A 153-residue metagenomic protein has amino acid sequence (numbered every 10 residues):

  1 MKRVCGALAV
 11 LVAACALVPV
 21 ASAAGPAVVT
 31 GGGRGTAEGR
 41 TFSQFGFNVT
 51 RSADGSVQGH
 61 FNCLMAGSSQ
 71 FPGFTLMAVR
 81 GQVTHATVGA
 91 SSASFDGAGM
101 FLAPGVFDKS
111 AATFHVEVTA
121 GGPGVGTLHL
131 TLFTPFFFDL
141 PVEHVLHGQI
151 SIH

Functional and structural regions predicted by a protein language model:
M1-L8: Bacterial N-terminal signal peptides that target proteins for export
L8-A16: Bacterial N-terminal signal peptides
C15-V28: C-terminal region of N-terminal signal peptides and the immediate post-cleavage residues of exported proteins
A23, G31, F95-G99, L130: Residue-level detector of buried hydrophobic side-chain packing in well-ordered secondary-structure elements
P26-E38: Short N-terminal segments immediately surrounding and downstream of signal-peptide cleavage
G35-F114: Predominantly extracellular/secreted and cell-surface proteins with exposed, flexible low-complexity segments
T75-G81, T131-H153: Edge beta-strand at a domain terminus
D108-H129: A short, surface-exposed beta-strand/turn
